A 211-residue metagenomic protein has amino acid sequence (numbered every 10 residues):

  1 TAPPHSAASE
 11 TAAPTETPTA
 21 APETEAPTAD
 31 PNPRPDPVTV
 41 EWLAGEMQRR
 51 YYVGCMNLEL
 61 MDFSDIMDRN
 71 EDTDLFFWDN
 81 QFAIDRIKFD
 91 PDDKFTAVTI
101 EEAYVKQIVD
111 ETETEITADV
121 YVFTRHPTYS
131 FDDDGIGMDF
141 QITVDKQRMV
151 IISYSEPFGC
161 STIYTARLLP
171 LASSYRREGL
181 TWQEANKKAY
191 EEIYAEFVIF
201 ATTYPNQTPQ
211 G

Functional and structural regions predicted by a protein language model:
T1-N32, V38, L43-M47, A118: Gram-positive cell-envelope targeting signals
A29-T99, L171, E192, E196 (+1 more regions): Core segments of small alpha/beta cavity-forming domains
F63-I66, A118, V144: Hydrophobic pocket/interface hotspot
A83-D132: Surface-exposed, charged secondary-structure patches
A103-I108, M138-V150: Hydrophobic/aromatic beta-strand elements that line small-molecule binding cavities or substrate pockets in beta-rich
D119-Y121, D145, I152: A structural detector for beta-sheet-dominated domains
D132-M138: "Short basic amphipathic alpha-helical interaction patches in structured regions
I136, I151-G211: Low-complexity, intrinsically disordered terminal/linker segments enriched in charged and Gly/Pro repeats
